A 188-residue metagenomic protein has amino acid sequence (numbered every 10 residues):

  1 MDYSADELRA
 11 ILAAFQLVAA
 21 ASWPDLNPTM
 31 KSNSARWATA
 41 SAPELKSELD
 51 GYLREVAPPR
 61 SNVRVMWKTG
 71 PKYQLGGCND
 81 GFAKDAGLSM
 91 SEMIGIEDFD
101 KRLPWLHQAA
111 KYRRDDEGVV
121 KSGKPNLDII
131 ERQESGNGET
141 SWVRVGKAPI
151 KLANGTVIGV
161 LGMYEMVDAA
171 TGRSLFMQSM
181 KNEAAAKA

Functional and structural regions predicted by a protein language model:
M1-K68, V157-A188: PAS-family sensory modules
D2-A14, V18-P28, A110, G118-G146 (+3 more regions): Per-ARNT-Sim (PAS) sensory domains and their PAS-associated C-terminal
K68-T69, K147: A general lysine-centric signal
K72-G76: Conserved hydrophobic beta-strand signature of PAS-family and PAS-like sensory domains
G77-F82, G87: N-terminal capping loop/helix in small sensory signaling domains highlighted by a polar->aromatic N-x2-3-F motif
I94-H107: PAS-family sensory/regulatory domains
